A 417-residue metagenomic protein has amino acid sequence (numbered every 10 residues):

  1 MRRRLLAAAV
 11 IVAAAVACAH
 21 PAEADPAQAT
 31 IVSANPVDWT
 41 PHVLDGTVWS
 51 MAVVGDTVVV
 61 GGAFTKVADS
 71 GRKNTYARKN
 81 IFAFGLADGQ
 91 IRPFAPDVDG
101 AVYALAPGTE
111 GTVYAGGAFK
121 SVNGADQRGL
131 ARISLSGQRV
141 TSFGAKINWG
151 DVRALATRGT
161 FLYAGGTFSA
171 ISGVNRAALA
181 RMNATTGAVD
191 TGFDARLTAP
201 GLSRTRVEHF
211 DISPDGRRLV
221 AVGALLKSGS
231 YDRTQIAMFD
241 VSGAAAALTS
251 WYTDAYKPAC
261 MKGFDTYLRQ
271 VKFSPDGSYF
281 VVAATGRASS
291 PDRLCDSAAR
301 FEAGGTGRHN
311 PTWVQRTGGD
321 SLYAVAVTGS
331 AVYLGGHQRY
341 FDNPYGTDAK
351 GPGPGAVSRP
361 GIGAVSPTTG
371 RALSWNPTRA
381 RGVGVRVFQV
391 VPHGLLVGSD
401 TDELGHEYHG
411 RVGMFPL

Functional and structural regions predicted by a protein language model:
R3-L5, A22-L417: Extracytoplasmic surface signature
A8-A17: Bacterial N-terminal signal peptides
